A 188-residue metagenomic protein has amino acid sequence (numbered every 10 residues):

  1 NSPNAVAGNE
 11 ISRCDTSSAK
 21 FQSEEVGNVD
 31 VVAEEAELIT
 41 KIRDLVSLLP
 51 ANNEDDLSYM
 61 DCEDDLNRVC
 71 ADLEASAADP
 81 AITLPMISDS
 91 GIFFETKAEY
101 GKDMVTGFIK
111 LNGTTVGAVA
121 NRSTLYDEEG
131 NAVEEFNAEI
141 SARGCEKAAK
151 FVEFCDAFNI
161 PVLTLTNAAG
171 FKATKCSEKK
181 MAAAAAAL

Functional and structural regions predicted by a protein language model:
N1-E54, A168-L188: Conserved catalytic cores of soluble enzyme domains, especially glycine-rich substrate-binding beta-alpha loops
N4, V29-V31, T115-A118, I160-L163: Structural motif
I11-A19, G107-I109, A148-F158: Structured alpha-helical segments in the cores of large, soluble enzyme domains
S18, A36-A142, A149: Intrinsically disordered, low-complexity segments enriched in small/flexible residues
E134-T164, A168-L188: Thiamine diphosphate
